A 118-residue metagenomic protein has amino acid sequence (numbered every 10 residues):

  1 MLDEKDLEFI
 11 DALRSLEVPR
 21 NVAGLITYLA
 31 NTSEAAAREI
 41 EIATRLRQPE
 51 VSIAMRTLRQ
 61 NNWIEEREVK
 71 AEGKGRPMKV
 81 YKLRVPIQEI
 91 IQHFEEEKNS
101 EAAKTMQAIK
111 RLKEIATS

Functional and structural regions predicted by a protein language model:
M1-S15: Short, Lys/Arg-enriched N-terminal segment that forms or immediately precedes the first helix of a structured domain
D11-N21, A36, V69-I91: Short, cationic-aromatic polyanion-contact patches
A12-L46: N-terminal helix-turn-helix DNA-binding core of bacterial DNA-binding proteins
P49-E50: Key DNA-contact positions within bacterial/archaeal DNA-binding proteins
M55-R56: Short, hydrophobic-biased segments on the C-terminal half of alpha helices that form "recognition helices"
N62: Glycine-centered, phosphate/nucleic-acid-interacting loop/turn motifs that mediate DNA/RNA or nucleotide
E66: Short beta-strand "wing" residues that participate in macromolecule-binding interfaces
V85-S118: Amphipathic alpha-helical dimerization/coiled-coil segments that flank or bridge DNA-binding/regulatory modules
